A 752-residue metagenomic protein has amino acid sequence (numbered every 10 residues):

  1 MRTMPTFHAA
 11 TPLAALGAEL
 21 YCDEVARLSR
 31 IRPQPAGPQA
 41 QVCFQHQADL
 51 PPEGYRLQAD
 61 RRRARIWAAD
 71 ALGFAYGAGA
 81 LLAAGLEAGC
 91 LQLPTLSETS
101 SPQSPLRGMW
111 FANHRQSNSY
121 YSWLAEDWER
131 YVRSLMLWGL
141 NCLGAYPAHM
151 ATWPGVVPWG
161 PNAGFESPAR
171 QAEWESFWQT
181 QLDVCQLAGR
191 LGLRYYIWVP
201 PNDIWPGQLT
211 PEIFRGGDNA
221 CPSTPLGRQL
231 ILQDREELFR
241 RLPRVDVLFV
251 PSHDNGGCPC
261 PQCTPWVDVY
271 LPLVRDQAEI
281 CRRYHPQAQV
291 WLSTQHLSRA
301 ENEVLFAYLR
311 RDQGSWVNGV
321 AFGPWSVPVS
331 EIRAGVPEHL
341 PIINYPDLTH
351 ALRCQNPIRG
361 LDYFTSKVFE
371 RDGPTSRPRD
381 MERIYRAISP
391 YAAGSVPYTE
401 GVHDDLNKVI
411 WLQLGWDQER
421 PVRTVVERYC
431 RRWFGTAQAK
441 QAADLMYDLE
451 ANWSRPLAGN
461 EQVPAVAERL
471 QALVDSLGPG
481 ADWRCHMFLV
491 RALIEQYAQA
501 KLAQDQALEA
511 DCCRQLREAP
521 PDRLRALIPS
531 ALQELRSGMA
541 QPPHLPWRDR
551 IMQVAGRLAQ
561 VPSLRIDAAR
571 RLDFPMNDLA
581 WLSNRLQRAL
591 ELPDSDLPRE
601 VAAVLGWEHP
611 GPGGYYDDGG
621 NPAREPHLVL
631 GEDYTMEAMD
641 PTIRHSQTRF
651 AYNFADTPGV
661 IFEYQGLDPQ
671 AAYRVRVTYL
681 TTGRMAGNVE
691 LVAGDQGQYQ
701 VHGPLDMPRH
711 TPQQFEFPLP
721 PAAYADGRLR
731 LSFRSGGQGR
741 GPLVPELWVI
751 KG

Functional and structural regions predicted by a protein language model:
R2-R27, A48-L226, P243-R244, E382 (+1 more regions): Feature activates predominantly on carbohydrate-active enzymes
R30-Q45: Short acidic low-complexity segments
Q34, Y55-A59, V689-V692, W748: Short, exposed beta-strand/loop patches in secreted or surface proteins that constitute
A64-D70, C485-V490, I494, A651 (+2 more regions): Generic recognition of long tandem-repeat/solenoid scaffolds
D70, L86-G89, A112, N141-L143 (+6 more regions): Catalytic-core regions of glycoside hydrolase
Q103, S134-L137, R241-L242, Q313-G314 (+3 more regions): Alpha-helix termination/capping residues and helix-transition junctions
T399-N407, Q418-A602: C-terminal non-catalytic alpha-helical accessory regions
L586-G752: Extracytoplasmic
